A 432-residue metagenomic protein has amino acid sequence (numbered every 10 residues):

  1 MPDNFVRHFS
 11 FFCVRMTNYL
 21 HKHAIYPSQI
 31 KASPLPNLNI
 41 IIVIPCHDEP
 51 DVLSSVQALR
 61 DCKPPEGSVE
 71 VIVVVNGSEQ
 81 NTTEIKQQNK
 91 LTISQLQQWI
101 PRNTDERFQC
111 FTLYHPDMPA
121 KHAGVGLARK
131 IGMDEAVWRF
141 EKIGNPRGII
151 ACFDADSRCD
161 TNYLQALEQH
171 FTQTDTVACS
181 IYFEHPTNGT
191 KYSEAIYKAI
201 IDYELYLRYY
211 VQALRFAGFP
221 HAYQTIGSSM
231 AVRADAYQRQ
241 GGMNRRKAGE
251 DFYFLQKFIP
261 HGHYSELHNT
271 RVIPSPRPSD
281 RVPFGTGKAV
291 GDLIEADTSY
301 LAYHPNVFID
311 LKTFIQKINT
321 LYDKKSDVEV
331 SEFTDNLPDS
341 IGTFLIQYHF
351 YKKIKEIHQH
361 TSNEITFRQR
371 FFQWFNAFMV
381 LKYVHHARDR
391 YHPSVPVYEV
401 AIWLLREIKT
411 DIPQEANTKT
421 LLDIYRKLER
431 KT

Functional and structural regions predicted by a protein language model:
F5, F9, N18, D292-T432: Terminal low-complexity segments of carbohydrate-biosynthetic enzymes
L38-I44, L59, V69-V73: Hydrophobic targeting segments
Q57-S68, G77-Q80: Short, acidic, metal-binding catalytic loop of nucleotide-sugar glycosyltransferases
I85-P146: Active-site-proximal specificity loops/subdomain of glycosyltransferases
N145-G148, F153-Q169: Acidic donor-binding/catalytic loop of UDP-sugar-dependent glycosyltransferases, especially processive GT2
N162-A199: Conserved donor NDP-sugar-binding/catalytic core segment of glycosyltransferases
V211-M230: A recurrent flexible, glycine/aromatic-enriched loop bordering the glycosyltransferase active site that acts as
R246-Y253: Acidic donor-binding loop at a coil-to-helix junction in glycosyltransferase catalytic cores that engages
